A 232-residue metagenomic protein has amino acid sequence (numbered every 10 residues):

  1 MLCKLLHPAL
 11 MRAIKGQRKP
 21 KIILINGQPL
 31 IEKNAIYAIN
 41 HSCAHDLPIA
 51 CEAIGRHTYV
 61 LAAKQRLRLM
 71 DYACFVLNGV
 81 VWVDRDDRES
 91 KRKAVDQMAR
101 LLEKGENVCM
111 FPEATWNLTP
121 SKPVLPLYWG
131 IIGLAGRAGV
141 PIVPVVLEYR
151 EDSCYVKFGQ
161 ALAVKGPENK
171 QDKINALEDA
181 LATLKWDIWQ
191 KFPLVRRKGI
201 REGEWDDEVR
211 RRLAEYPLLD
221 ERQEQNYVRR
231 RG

Functional and structural regions predicted by a protein language model:
L2-H41: Helix-to-loop junction immediately C-terminal to a conserved catalytic motif
L6, L67-D71, E151-S153: Short, glycine/polar-rich helix-capping loops at beta-to-alpha or helix-loop-helix junctions that flank or form
P20, R56-T58, N78, E106 (+1 more regions): A structural micro-motif
P20-N26, H45-L47, L67, V95-D96 (+1 more regions): A generic local structural motif
I22-I25, V81-D84, V164: Short acidic-hydrophobic, aromatic-tinged amphipathic segments that line or gate anion-handling sites
I31-R88: Catalytic core of membrane glycerolipid acyltransferases/transacylases, capturing the structured, soluble-facing
R92-G232: Non-catalytic C-terminal accessory region of glycerolipid acyltransferases and related lyso-lipid remodeling enzymes
